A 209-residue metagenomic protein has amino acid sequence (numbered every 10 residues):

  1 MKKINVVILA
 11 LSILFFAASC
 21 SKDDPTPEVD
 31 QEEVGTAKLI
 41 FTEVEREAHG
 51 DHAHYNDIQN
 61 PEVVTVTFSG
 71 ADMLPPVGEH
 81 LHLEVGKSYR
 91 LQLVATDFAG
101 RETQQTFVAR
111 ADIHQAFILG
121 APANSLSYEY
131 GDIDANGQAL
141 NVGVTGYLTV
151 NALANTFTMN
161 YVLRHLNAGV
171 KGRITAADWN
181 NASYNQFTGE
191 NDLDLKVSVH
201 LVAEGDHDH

Functional and structural regions predicted by a protein language model:
K3-I4, I13-T42, H209: Bacterial Sec-dependent N-terminal signal peptides
S21-E28, E45, D97-T106: Short amphipathic, basic-aromatic surface patches that mediate peripheral association with negatively charged
E28, R101-L153: Extended, polar beta-sheet/loop recognition surfaces of beta-rich domains that mediate binding to diverse ligands
E28-V29, G78-V85, V150-N151: Short, solvent-exposed beta-strand/turn "edge" segments of beta-rich domains on protein surfaces
V34, L39-F41, E45, H52-N56 (+5 more regions): A composition-driven surface/loop motif
Y55-E84: N-terminal edge beta-strand
Y89-A95, L153-N181: Internal, hydrophobic beta-strand segments that form the core of beta-sheet-rich folds
I174-H209: Short beta-strand elements
